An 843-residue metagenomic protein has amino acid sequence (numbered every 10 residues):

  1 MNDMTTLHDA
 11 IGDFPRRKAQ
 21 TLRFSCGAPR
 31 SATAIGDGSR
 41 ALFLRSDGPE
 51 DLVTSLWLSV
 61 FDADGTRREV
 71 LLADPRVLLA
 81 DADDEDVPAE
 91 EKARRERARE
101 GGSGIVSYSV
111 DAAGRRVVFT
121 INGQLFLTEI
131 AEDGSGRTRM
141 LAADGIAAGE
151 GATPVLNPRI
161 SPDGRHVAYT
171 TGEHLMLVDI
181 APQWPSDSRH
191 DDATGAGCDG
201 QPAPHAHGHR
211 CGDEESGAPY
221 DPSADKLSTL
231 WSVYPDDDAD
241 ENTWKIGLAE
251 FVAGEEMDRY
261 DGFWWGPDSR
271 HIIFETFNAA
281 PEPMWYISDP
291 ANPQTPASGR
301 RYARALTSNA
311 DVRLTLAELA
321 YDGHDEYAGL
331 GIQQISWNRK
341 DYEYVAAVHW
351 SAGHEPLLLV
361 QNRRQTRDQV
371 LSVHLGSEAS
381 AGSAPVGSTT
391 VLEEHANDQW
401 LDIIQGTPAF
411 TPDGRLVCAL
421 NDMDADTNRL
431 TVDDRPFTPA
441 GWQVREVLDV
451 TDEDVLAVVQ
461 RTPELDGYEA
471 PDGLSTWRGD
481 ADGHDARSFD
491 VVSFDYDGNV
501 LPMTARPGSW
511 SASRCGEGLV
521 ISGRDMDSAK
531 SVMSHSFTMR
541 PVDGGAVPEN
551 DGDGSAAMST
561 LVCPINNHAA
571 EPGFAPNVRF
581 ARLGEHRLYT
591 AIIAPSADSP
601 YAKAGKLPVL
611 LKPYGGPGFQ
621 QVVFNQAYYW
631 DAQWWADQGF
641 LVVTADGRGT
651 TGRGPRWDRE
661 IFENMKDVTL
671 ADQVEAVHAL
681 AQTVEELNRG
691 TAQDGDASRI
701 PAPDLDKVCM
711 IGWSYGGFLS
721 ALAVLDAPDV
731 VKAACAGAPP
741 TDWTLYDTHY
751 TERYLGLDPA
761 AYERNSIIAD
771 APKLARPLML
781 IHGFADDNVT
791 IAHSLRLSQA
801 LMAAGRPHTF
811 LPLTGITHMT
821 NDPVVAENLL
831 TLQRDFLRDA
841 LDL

Functional and structural regions predicted by a protein language model:
M1-L501, P507-G508, T814, L843: Beta-propeller folds
S31, V53, V106-S107, V118 (+16 more regions): Non-catalytic accessory segments flanking enzyme active sites
D240-N242, S559-I700, L705-L719, D726 (+2 more regions): Cap/lid segment of the alpha/beta-hydrolase catalytic domain
W400, L795, M802-L843: C-terminal catalytic histidine-bearing segment of alpha/beta-hydrolase fold enzymes
L722-K732: Conserved hydrolase catalytic core segment
K732-A733, A738-R776: Mobile cap/lid helix-loop segments that gate and shape the active-site cleft of serine hydrolases
L774, L780-H782, D786: Short beta-strand/loop motif that positions the catalytic acidic residue of the alpha/beta-hydrolase fold
N788-R796: Conserved alpha/beta-hydrolase "acid-adjacent" motif
